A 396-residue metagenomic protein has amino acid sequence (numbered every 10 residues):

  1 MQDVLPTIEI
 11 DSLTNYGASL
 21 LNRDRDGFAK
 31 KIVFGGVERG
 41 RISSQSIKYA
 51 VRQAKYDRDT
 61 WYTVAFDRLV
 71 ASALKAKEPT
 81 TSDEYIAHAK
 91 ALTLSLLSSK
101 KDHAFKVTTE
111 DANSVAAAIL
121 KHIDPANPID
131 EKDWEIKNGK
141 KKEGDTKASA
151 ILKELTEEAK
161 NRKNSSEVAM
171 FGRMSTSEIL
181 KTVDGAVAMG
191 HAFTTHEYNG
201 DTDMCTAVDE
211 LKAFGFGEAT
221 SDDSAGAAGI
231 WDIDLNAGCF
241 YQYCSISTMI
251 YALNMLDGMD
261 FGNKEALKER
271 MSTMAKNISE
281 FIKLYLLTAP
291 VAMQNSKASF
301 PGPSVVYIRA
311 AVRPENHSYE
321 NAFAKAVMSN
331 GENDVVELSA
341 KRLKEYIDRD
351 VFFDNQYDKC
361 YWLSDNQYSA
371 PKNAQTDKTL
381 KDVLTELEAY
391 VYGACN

Functional and structural regions predicted by a protein language model:
M1-R41, Q45-N396: Basic polyanion-binding and macromolecular-assembly surfaces
